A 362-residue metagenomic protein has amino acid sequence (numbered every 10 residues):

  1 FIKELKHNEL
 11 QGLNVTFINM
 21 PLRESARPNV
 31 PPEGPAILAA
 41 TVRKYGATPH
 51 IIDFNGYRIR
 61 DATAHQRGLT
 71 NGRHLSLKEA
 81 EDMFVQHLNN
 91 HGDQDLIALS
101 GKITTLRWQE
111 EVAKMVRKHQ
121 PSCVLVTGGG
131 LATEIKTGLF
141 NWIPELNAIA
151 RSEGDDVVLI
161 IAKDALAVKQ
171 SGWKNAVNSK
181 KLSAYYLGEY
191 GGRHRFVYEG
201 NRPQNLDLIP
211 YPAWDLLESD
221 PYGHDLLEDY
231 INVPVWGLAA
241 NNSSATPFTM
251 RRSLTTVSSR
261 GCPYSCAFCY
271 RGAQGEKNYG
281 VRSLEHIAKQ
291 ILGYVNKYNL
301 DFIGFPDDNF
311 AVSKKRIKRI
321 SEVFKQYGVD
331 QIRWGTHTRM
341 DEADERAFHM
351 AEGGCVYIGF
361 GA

Functional and structural regions predicted by a protein language model:
F1-V15, R23, Y185-T255: N-terminal [4Fe-4S]-dependent radical SAM core
F17, L99, R151, F305-D307 (+1 more regions): Conserved beta-strand positions
N19-E24, R319: Short polar catalytic/cofactor-binding loops
M20, F54, G130, D308 (+1 more regions): Cofactor-binding loop segments of dinucleotide-utilizing enzymes, especially the Rossmann-like FAD- and NAD(P)+-binding
L22-E33, G101-L106: A short, glycine/small-residue-rich beta-strand->loop->alpha-helix junction that serves as a flexible
V30, P212-A362: Radical SAM [4Fe-4S] cluster-binding motif and immediate context
P32-R43: Short catalytic helix/loop segments, enriched in acidic residues and glycine and frequently bearing histidine
V42, H50-R58, R73-P210: Glycine-rich beta-alpha loop elements in corrinoid/cobalamin-binding modules across cobalamin-dependent enzymes
